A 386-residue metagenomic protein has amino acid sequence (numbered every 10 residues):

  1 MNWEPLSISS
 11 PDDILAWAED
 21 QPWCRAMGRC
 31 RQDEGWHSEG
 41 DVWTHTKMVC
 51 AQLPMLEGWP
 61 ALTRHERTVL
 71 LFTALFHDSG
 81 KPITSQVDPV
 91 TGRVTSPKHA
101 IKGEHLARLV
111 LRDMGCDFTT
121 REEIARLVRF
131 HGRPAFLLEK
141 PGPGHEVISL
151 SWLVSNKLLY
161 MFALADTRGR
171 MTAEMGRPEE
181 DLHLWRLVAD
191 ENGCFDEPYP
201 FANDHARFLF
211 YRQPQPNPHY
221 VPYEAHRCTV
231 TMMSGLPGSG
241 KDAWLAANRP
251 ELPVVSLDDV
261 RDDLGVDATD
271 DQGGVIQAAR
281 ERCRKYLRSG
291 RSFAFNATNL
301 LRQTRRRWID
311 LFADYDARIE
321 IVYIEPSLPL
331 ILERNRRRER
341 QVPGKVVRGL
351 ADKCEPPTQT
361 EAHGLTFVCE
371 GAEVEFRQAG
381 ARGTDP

Functional and structural regions predicted by a protein language model:
M1-V87: Acidic/His-rich, divalent-metal-binding segments that scaffold phosphate/diphosphate chemistry
E34-M48, T91-K102, T298-L301: Active-site metal-coordination segments of metallo-dependent hydrolases
P54-D181: Divalent metal-dependent catalytic cores for phosphoryl transfer on phosphate-bearing substrates
D190-A225: N-terminal pre-Walker A segment at the start of P-loop NTPase domains
T229-R249: Glycine-rich phosphate-binding P-loop
T231, E251, L328-P386: Conserved GTP-binding G-domain of TRAFAC-class P-loop NTPases and closely related GTPase folds
D242-F293, L328, L332: Conserved substrate/cofactor phosphate-moiety recognition/catalytic segment in nucleotide-dependent phosphotransferases
Y315-R334: Conserved phosphate-donor/acceptor-positioning beta-strand/loop module used by diverse small-molecule
